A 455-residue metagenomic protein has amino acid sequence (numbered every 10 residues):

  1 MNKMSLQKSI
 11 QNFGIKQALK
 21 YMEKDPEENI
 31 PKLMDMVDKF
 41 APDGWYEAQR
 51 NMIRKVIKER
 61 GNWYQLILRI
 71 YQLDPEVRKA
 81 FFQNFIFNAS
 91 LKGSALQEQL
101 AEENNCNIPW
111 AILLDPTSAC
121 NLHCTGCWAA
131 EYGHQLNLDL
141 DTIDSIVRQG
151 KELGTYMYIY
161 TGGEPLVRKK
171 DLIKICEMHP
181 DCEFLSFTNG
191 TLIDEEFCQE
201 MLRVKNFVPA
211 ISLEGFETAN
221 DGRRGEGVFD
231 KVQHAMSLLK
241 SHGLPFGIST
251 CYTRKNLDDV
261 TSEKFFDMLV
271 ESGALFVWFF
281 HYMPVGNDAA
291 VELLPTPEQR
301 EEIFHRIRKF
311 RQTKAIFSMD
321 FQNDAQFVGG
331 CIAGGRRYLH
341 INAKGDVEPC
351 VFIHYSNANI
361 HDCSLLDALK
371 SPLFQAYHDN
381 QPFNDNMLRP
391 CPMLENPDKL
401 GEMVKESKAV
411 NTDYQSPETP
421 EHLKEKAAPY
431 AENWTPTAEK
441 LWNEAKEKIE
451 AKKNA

Functional and structural regions predicted by a protein language model:
M1-N51, K55, D221-G334, N342-K344 (+4 more regions): Radical SAM enzyme [4Fe-4S]-AdoMet core and its adjacent flexible, acidic and glycine-rich loops/tails across
N2-M4, I10, G14-Y21, D25-E28 (+4 more regions): Flexible mid-to-C-terminal extensions adjoining Fe-S/redox cofactors in radical SAM and related proteins
P31-E196, V204: Conserved alpha-helical substructure of the radical SAM core
N88-P109, M319, A325, N359-A376: Short, charged low-complexity linear segments at domain edges
C120, C124-C127, C331, G345 (+2 more regions): Short cysteine clusters
A130-H134, F216-A219, P284-N287: A short, flexible beta-alpha/helix-coil linker loop
L140-Y160, R168-F280: Radical SAM/AdoMet-radical enzyme domain recognition
